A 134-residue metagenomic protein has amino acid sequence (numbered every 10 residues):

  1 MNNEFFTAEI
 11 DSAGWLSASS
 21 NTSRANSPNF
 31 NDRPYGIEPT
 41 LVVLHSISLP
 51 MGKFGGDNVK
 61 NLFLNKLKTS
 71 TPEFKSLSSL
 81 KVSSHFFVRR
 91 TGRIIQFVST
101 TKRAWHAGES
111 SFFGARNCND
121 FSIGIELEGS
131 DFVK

Functional and structural regions predicted by a protein language model:
N2-R33, L41, S46-K134: Active-site-adjacent loop/helix surface patches within enzyme catalytic domains that shape the substrate-binding cleft
